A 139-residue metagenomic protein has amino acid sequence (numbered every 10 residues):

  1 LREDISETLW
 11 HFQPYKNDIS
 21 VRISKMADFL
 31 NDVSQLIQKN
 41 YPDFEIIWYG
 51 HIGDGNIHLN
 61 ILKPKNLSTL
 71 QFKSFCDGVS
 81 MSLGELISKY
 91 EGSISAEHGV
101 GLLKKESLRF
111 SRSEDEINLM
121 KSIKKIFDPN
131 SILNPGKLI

Functional and structural regions predicted by a protein language model:
L1, Y49-N56, E97-S107, G136-I139: A glycine-rich phosphate-binding loop feature that marks nucleotide/adenosyl-phosphate handling sites
L1-S82, L86, Y90: C-terminal substrate-recognition/cap domain of FAD-linked oxidoreductases
L62, L67, L103, S111-S113: Generic secondary-structure boundary signal with a strong preference for alpha-helix termini
S74, G78-S82, S95, L103 (+1 more regions): Short amphipathic alpha-helical segments
G84-G92, R109-F110, K125: Short basic/hydrophobic patches in alpha-helices and adjacent helix-turn junctions that form amphipathic surface motifs
S88-V100, P129-L133: Alpha-helix capping/hinge segments and adjacent helical runs
K105-I139: Activity-critical C-terminal alpha-helical subdomain
